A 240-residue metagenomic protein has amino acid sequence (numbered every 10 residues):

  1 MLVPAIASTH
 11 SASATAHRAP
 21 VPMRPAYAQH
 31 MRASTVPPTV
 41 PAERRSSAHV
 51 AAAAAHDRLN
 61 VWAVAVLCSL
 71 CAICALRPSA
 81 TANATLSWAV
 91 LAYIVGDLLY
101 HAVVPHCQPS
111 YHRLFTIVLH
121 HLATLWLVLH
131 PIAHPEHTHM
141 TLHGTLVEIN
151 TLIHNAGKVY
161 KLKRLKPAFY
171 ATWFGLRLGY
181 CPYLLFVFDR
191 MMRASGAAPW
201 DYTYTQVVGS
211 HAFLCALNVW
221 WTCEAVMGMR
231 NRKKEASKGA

Functional and structural regions predicted by a protein language model:
M1, A7, A12, R18-P20 (+2 more regions): Membrane-helix and juxtamembrane interface regions of eukaryotic multi-pass membrane proteins
